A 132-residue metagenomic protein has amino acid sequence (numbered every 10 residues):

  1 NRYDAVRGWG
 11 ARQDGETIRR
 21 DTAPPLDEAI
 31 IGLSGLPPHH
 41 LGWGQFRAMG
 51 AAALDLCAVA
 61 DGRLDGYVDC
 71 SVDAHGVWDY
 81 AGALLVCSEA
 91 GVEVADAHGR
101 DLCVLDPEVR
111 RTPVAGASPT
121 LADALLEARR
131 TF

Functional and structural regions predicted by a protein language model:
N1-G8, R12: DPxDG-like acidic metal-binding loop motif
R12, I18-F132: An extended, acidic
